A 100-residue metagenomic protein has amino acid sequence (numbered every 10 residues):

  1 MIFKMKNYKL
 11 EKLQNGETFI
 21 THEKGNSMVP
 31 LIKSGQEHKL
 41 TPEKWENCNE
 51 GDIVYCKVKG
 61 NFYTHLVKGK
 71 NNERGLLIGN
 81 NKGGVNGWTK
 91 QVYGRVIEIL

Functional and structural regions predicted by a protein language model:
M1-L100: Extended hydrophobic leader/signal-anchor segments used for secretion and membrane insertion
